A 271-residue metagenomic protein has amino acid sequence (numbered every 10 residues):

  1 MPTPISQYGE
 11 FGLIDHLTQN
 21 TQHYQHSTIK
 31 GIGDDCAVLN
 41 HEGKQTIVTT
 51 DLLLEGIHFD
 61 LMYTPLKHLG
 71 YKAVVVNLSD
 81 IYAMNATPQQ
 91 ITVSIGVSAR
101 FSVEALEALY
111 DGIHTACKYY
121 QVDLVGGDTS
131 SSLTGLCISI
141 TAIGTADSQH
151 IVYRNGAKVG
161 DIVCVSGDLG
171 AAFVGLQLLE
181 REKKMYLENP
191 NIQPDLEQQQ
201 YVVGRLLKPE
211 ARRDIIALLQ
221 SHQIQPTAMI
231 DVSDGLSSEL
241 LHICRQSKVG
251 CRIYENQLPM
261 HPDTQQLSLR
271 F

Functional and structural regions predicted by a protein language model:
M1-F271: Helix-biased detector of long, well-ordered alpha-helical tracts
